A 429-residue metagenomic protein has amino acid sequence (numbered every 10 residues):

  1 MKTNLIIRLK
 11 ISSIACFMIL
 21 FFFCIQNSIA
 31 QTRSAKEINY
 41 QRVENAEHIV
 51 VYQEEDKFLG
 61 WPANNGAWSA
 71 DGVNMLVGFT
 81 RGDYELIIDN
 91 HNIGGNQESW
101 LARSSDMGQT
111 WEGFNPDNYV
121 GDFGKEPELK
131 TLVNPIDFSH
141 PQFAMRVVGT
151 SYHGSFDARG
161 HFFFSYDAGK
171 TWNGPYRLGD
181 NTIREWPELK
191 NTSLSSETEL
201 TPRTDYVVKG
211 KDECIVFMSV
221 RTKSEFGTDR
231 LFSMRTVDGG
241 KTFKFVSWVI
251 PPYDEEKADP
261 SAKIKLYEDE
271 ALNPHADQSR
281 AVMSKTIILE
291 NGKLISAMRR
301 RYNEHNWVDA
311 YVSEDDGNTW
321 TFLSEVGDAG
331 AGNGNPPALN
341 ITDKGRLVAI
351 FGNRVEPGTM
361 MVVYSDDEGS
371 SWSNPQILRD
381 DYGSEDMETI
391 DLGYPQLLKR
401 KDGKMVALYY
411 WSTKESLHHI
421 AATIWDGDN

Functional and structural regions predicted by a protein language model:
M1-L9: N-terminal secretory signal peptides that target proteins for export/translocation
N4, L20-F21, S104, S365: Generic secretory/membrane-interface signal
L5, I19-F21, T423, D428-N429: In a subset of proteins, long, contiguous C-terminal domains/tails are tracked
I7, F17-I19, G169: Short intrinsically disordered, low-complexity segments
R8-L9, C24, H161: Compositionally biased, low-complexity segments
S13-C24: Bacterial N-terminal signal peptides
Q26-I29: Sec/Tat signal peptide C-region and signal peptidase I cleavage site
Q31-N429: Asp-box/BNR beta-propeller blade signature and adjacent active/binding-site loops in extracellular glycan-interacting
